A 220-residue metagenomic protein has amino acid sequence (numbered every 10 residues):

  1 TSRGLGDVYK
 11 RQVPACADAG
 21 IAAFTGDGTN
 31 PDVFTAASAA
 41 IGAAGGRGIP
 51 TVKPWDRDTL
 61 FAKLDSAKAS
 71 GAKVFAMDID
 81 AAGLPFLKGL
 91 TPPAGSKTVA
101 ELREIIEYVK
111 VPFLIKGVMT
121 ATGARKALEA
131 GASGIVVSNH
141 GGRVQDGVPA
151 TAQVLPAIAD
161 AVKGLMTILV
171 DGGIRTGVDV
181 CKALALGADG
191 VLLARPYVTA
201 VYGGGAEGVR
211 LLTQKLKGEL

Functional and structural regions predicted by a protein language model:
T1-Y9: Single conserved hydrophobic/aromatic residue that forms the stacking wall/gate of nucleotide- or nucleobase-binding
D7, P14-D18: PLP-dependent amino-acid enzyme catalytic core
A17-A23, A43-G48, I106-P112, V162-M166: Short, surface-exposed connector motifs at secondary-structure boundaries
D18-D56: A gly/proline- and charged-residue-enriched helix-loop-helix capping module
W55-V170, V178-K182, L186-A200: Alpha/beta enzyme core
I174: Short donor-sugar binding/catalytic loops of nucleotide-sugar-dependent glycosyltransferases, especially enzymes
V198-V209, L220: Short beta-alpha connecting loops at secondary-structure transitions that line or flank enzyme active sites
Q214-L220: N-terminal pre-core extensions flanking Radical SAM catalytic domains
